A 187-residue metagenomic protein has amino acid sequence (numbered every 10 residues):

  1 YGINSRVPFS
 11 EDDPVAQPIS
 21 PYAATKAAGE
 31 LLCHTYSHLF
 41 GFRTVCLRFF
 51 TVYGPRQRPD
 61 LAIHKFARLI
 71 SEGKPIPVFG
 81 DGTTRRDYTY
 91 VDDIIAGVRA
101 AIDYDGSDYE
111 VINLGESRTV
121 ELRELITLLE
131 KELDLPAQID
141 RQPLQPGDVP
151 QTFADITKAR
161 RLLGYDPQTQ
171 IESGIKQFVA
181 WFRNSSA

Functional and structural regions predicted by a protein language model:
I3-C46, Y53, Q57-P59: Catalytic helix-loop patch of NAD(P)-dependent Rossmann-fold dehydrogenases
Q17, T83-T84, L163-P167: Catalytic Tyr-x(3-8)-Lys segment
A27, F42-V45, V52-K65, E72-K74 (+6 more regions): Glycine/proline-rich active-site loop of Rossmann-fold NAD(P)-dependent oxidoreductases
C46, Y88, T119, F153 (+1 more regions): Short aromatic/basic micro-patch
A62, E121-L133, G174-F178: PAPS/PAP-binding and catalytic site of the sulfotransferase fold
V91, E124, Q142-D166, Q170 (+1 more regions): Conserved C-terminal active-site "lid" loop/helix of NAD(P)H-dependent oxidoreductases that clamps the redox cofactor
I171-A187: Amphipathic terminal alpha-helices
